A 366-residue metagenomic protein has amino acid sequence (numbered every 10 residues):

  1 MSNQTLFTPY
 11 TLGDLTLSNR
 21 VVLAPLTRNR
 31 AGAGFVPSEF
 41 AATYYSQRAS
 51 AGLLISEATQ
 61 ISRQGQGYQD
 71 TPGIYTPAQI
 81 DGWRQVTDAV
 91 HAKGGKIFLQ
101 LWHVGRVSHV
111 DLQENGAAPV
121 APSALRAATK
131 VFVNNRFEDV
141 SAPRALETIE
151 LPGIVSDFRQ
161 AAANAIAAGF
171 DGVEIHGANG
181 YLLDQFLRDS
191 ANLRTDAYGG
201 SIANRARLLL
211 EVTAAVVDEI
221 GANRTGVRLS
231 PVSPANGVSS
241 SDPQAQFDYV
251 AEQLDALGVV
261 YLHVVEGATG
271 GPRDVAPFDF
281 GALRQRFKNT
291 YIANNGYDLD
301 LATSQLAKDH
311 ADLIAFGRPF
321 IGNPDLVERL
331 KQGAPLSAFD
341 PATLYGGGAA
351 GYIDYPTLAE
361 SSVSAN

Functional and structural regions predicted by a protein language model:
M1-N366: Flavin-dependent oxidoreductase catalytic cores
